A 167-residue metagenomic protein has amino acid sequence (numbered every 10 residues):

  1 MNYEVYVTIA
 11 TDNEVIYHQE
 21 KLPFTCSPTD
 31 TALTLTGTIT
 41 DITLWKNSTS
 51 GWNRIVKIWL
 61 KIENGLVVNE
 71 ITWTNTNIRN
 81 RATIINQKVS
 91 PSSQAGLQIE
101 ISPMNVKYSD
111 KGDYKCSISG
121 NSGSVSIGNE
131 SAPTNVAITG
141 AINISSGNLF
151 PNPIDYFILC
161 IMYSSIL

Functional and structural regions predicted by a protein language model:
M1-S27, A32: N-terminal edge beta-strand
E14-V15, L60-K111, G120-S122: Extracellular beta-strand/loop-rich beta-sandwich domains predominantly from IgSF
C26, T40-W45, Y114-C116: Core motif of extracellular immunoglobulin-like domains
T31-T83: N-terminal V-set
M104-S109, D113-I142: Extracellular/luminal immunoglobulin-like beta-sandwich modules
A137-F157: C-terminal GPI-anchoring signal of eukaryotic secretory precursors
M162-L167: Single-pass type I membrane-protein transmembrane alpha-helix
